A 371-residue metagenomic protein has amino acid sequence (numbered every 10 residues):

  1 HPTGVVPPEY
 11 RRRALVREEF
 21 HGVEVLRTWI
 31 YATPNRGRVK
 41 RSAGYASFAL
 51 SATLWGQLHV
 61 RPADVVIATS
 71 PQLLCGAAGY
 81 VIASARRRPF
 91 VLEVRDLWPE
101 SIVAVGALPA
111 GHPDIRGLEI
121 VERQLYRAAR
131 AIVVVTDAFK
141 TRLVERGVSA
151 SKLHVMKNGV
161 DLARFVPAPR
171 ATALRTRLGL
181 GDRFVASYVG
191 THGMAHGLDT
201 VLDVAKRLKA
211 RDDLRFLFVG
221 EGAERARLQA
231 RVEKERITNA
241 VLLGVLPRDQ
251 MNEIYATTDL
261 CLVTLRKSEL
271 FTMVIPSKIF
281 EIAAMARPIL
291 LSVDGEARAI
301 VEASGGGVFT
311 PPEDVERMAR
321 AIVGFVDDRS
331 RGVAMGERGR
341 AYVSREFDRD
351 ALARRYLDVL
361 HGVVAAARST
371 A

Functional and structural regions predicted by a protein language model:
Y10-V16, V166-G179: A short helix/loop element that forms part of the nucleotide-sugar donor recognition site in Leloir-type
T53-Q57, L74-A77, V81-A85, P99 (+1 more regions): Membrane-proximal helix-turn-helix segments that form the acceptor-binding/catalytic region of lipid-linked
A138, G159: Carbohydrate-associated surface elements
L180-H196, L202-A205, L217: Conserved donor-binding/catalytic core segment of Leloir-type glycosyltransferases
K209-G220, R225-E253: Nucleotide-activated donor-binding/catalytic signature segment of Leloir-type glycosyltransferases, i.e., the conserved
L260-V263, E281-S292: Short hydrophobic beta-strand element within catalytic cores of glycosyltransferases and related nucleotide-activated
A303, V308-V315, G324-S330: Conserved acidic donor-binding segment of nucleotide-sugar-dependent glycosyltransferases
R317-R320, G324, R331-R345, R355: A short, well-ordered alpha-helix in the C-terminal region of glycosyltransferases
